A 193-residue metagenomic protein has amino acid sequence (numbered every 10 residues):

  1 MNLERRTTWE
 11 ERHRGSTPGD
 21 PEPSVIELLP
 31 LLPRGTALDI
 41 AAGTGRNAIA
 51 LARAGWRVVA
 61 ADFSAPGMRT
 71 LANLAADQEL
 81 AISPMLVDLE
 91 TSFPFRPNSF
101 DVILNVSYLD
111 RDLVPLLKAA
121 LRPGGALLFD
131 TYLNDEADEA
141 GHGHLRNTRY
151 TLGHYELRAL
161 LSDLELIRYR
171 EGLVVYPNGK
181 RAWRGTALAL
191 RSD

Functional and structural regions predicted by a protein language model:
M1-L32: Conserved class I S-adenosyl-L-methionine
G35-G43: Conserved class I S-adenosyl-L-methionine
R57-D62: Conserved SAM-binding motif I beta-strand of class I
S64-P66: Conserved SAM/SAH-binding beta-strand->alpha-helix loop
Q78-E90: Conserved SAM-binding strand-loop segment of SAM-dependent methyltransferases
P94-V102: A short acidic, Gly/Pro-enriched loop at the edge of an enzyme's catalytic core that lines a small-molecule cofactor
L109-A119: A short, conserved alpha-helix within the catalytic core of class I
G125-Y132: Conserved beta-strand signature within the Rossmann-like core of class I S-adenosyl-L-methionine
